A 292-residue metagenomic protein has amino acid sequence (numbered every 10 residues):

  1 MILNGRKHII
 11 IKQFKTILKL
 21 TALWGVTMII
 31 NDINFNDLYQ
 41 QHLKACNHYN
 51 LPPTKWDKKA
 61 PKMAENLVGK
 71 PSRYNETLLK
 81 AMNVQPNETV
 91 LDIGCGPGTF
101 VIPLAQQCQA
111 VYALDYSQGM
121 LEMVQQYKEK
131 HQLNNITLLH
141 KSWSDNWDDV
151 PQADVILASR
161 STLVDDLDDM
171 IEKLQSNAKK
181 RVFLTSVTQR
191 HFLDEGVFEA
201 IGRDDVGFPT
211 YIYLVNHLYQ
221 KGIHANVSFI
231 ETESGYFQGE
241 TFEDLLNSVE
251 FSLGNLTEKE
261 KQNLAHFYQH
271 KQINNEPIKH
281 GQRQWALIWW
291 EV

Functional and structural regions predicted by a protein language model:
W24-N83: Conserved class I S-adenosyl-L-methionine
N87-G96: Conserved class I S-adenosyl-L-methionine
T99-N135, H140-S144: Class I SAM-dependent methyltransferase SAM/SAH-binding core
D154-D168: A short SAM/SAH-binding and catalytic strip from SAM-dependent methyltransferases
D168-F183: A short glycine-rich, Lys/Arg-flanked "PGG" loop and its adjoining helix->strand segment in the class I
V187-D205: Short, glycine-/aromatic-enriched active-site segment of Class I SAM-dependent methyltransferases
G207-G222, N226-S228: Short alpha-helix
N226-V292: Conserved Class I S-adenosyl-L-methionine
